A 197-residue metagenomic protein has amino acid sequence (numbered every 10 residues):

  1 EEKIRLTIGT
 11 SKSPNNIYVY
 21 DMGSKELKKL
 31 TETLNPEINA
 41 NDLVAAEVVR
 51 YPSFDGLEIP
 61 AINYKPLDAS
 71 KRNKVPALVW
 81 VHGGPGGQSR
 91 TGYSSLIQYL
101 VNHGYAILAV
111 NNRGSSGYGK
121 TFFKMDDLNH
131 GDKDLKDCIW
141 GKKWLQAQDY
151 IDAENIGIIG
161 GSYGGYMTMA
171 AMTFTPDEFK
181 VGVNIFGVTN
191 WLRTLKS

Functional and structural regions predicted by a protein language model:
E2-S197: Serine-hydrolase catalytic core recognition
